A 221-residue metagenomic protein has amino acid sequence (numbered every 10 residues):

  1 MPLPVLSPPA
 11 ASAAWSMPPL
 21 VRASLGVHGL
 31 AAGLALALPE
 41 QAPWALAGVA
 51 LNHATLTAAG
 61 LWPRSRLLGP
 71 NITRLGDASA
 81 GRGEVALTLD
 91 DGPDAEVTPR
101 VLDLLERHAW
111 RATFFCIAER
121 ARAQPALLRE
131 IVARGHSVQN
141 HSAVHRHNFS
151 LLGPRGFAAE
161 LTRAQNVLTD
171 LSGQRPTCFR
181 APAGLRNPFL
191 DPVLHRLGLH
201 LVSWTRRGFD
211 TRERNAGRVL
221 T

Functional and structural regions predicted by a protein language model:
M1-T73: N-terminal membrane-anchoring alpha-helices
A10-A13, R66-G69, F149-L151, R155 (+1 more regions): Alpha-helical membrane-targeting segments
G60-F149, E160-R163, V167, S172: Active-site beta->alpha N-cap acidic-glycine motif
G92-E96, C116-Q124, H147-R155, R180-R186 (+1 more regions): Acidic-and-aromatic substrate-binding clefts and catalytic sites of carbohydrate-active enzymes
T113, Q139-N140, T177-R180, L201-S203: Structural recognition of the beta-strand scaffold that forms the well-ordered cores of secreted hydrolase catalytic
R129, G156-L161, N215-L220: Charged helix-capping and loop-helix junction motifs
D170-R186, L190-P192: Basic- and aromatic-lined ligand-binding clefts that recognize polyanionic substrates
L185-T221: His/Asp/Glu-enriched short active-site or ligand-binding loop at hydrolase and phosphoryl-transfer sites
